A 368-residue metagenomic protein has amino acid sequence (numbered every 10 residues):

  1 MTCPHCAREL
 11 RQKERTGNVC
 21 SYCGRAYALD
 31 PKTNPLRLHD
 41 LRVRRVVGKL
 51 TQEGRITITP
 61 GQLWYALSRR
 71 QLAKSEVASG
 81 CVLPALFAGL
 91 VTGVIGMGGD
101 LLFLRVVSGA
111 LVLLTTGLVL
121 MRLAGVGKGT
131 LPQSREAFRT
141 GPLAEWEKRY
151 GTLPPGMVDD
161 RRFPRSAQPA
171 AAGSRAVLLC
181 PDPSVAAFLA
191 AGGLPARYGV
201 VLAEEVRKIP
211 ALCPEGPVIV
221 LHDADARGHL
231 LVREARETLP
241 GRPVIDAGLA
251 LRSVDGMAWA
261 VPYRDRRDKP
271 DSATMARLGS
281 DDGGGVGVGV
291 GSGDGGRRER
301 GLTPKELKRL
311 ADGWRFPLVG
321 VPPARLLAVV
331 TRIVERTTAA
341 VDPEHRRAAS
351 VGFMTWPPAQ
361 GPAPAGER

Functional and structural regions predicted by a protein language model:
M1-G216, V232-R368: Nucleic-acid enzyme cleavage-core boundary/entry regions
H222-L230: Acidic, metal-coordinating catalytic cores used for nucleic-acid/nucleotide bond scission and strand-transfer chemistry
